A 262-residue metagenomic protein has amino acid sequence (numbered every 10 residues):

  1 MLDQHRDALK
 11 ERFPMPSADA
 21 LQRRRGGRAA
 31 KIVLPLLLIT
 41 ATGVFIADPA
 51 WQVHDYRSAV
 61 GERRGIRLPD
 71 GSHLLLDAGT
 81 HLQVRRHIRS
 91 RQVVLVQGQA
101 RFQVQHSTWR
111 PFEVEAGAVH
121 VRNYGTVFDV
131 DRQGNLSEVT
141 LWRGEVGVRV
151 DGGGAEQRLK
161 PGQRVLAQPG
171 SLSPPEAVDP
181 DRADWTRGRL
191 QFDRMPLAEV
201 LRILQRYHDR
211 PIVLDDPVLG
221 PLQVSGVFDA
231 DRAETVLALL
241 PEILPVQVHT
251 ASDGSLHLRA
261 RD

Functional and structural regions predicted by a protein language model:
K10-D262: A residue-level detector for the "anchor" residue at the start of short, highly conserved motifs
